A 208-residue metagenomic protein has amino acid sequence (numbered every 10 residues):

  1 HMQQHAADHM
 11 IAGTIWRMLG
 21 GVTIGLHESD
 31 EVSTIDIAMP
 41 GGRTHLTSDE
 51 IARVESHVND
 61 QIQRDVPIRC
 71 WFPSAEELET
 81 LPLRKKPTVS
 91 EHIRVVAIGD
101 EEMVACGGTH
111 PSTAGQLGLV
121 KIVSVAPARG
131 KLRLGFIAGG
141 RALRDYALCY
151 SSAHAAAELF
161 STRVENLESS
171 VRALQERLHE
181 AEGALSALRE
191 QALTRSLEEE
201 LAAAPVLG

Functional and structural regions predicted by a protein language model:
H1-G208: Active-/binding-site microenvironments in catalytic and ligand-binding cores
